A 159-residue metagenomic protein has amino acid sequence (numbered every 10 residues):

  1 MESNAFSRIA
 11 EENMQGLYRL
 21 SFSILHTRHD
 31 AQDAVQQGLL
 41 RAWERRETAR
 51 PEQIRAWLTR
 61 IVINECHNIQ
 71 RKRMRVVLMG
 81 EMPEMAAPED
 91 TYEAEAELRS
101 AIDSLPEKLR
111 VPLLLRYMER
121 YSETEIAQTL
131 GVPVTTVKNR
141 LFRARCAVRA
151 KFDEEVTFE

Functional and structural regions predicted by a protein language model:
M1-R19, Q32, S104, R110: A short, charge-rich alpha-helical start-of-domain segment used by transcription regulators
M14, Y18, L39, P106 (+2 more regions): C-terminal flanking helix
R19, D33-L40, E44, E52-N64: Structural recognition of an alpha-helix C-terminal capping motif at a helix-to-coil junction
H29, T124, T135: Residues within helix-turn-helix
R60-G80, T91, R143: Arg/Lys-rich amphipathic alpha helix in sigma70-family domain 2
I63, L130-E154: DNA-recognition helix of helix-turn-helix
R73-D103: Acidic, proline/glycine-rich intrinsically disordered inter-domain spacer in sigma factors
P112-R116: A short pre-motif secondary-structure segment
